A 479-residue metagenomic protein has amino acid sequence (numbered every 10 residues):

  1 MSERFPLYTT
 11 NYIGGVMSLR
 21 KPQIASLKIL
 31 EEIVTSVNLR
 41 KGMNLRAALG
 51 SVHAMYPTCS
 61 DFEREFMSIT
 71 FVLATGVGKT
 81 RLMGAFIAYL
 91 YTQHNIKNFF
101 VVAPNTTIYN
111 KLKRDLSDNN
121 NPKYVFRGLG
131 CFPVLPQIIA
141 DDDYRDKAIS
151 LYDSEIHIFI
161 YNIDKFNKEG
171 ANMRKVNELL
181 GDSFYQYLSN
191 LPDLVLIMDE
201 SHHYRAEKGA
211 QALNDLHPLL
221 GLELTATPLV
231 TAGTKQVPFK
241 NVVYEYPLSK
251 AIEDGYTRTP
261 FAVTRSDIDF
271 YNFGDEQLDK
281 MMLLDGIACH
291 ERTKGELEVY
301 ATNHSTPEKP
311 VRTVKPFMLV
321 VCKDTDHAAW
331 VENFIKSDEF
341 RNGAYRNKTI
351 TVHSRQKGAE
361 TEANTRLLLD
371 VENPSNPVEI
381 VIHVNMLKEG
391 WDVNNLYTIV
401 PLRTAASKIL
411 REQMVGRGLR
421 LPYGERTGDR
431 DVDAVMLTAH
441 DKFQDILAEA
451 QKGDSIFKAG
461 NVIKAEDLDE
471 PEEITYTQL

Functional and structural regions predicted by a protein language model:
S2-V72: Conserved pre-motif I regulatory segment
L19, V101, V320: Conserved SAM-binding loop
K28, Q93-I96, N110, N120-Q137 (+9 more regions): Helicase-associated low-complexity regulatory tails and linkers flanking the ATPase motor
C59-S60, R64-T70, K97, K315-M318 (+1 more regions): Pre-Walker A (Motif I) flank of P-loop NTPase domains
T70-V77, G84-N110: Conserved SF1/SF2 helicase motif Ia
V77-G78, M386, A405: ATP-binding Walker
D199-E200, M386: Walker B catalytic acidic pair
V381-L396, G416-G418: SF2 helicase motor core recognition
